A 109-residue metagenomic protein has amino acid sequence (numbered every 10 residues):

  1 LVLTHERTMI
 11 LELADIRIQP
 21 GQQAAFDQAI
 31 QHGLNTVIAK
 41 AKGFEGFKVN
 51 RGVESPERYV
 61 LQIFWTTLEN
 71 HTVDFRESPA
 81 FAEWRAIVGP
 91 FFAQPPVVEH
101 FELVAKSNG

Functional and structural regions predicted by a protein language model:
V2-E6, I10, K48-V60, R85-G109: Glycine-rich beta-strand-turn "strand-cap" elements at beta-sheet edges
L11-I16: Active-site-flanking beta-strand signature of metal-NTP-handling nucleotidyl enzymes and homologous cyclase-like
R17, N50, Q62-F64: Short hydrophobic/aromatic beta-strand micro-patches that form the beta-sheet surface supporting nucleotide- or nucleic
R17-I30: Short, surface-exposed ligand-recognition loops at beta-strand->loop->(often short) alpha-helix junctions that present
P20-Q22, V53-S55, T67-E69: Feature marks short, surface-exposed loop/turn motifs that line or immediately flank catalytic pockets and channel
A24, E69-H71, K106-N108: Residue-level signal for secondary-structure boundary sites
H32, T36-F44, F64-E99: An amphipathic, aromatic/His-enriched active-site/gating alpha helix that lines ligand/cofactor pockets
